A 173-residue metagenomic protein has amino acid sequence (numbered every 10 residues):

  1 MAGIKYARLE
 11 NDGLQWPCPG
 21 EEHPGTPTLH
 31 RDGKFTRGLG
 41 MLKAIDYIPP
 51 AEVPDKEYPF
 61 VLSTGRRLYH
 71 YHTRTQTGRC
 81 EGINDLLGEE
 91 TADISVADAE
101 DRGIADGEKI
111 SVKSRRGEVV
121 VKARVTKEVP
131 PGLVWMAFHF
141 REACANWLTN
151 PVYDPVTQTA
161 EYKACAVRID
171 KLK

Functional and structural regions predicted by a protein language model:
M1, K5-Y6, T73, T77-D93 (+1 more regions): Long, contiguous, secondary-structure-rich segments that constitute the structural scaffold of globular domains
M1-C80: Long, low-complexity segments enriched in small/aliphatic residues
